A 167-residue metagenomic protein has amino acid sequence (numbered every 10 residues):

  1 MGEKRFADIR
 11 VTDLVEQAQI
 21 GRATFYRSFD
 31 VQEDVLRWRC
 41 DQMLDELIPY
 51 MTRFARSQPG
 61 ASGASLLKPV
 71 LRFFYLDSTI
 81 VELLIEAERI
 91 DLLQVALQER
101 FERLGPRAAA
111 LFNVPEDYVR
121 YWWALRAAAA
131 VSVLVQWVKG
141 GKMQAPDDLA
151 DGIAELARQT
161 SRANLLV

Functional and structural regions predicted by a protein language model:
M1-F6, Y50, D77, T160 (+1 more regions): Basic, amphipathic alpha-helical hairpins
M1-G2, L44, I48, T52 (+2 more regions): Regular secondary-structure segments
G2, A7-V11, E16-Q19, R27-T52 (+2 more regions): An amphipathic alpha-helix adjacent to DNA-recognition modules
I9-R10, E82-L84, L93, P146: Short, hydrophobic secondary-structure boundary micro-motifs
T24: Residues in the helix-turn-helix
M51-I80: Hydrophobic alpha-helical connector segments
S65, A87-N113, D117-A128, S132 (+1 more regions): Amphipathic alpha-helical packing segments from all-alpha helical-bundle domains
D117-T160: Hydrophobic alpha-helical segments that form the core of small-molecule binding pockets and/or dimer interfaces
